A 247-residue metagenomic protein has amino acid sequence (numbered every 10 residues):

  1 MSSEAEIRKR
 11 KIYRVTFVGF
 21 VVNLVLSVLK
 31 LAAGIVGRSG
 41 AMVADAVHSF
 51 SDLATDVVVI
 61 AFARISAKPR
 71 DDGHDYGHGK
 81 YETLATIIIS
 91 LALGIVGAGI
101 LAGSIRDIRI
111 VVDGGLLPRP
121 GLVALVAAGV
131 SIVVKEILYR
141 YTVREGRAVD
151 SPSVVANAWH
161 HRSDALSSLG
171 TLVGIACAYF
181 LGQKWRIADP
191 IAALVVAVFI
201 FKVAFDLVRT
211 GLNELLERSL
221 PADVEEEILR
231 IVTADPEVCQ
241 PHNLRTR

Functional and structural regions predicted by a protein language model:
M1-R230: Alpha-helical transmembrane cores and adjacent cytosolic helix/loop segments of polytopic membrane transporters
E237-R247: Short edge beta-strands and adjacent turn/loop segments
